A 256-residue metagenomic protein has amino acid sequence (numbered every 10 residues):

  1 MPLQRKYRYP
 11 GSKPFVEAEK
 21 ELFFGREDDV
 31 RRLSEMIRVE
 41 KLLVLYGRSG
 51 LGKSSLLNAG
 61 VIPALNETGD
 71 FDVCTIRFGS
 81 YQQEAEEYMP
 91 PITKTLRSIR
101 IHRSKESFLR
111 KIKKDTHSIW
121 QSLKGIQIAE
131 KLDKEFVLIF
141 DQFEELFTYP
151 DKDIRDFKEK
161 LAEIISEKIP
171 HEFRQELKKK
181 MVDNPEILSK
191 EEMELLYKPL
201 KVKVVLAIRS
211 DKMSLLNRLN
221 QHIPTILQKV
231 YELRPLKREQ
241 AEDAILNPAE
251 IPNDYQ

Functional and structural regions predicted by a protein language model:
M1-Q256: Amphipathic helix/helix-loop-helix segment enriched in hydrophobic residues with interspersed Lys/Arg and occasional
